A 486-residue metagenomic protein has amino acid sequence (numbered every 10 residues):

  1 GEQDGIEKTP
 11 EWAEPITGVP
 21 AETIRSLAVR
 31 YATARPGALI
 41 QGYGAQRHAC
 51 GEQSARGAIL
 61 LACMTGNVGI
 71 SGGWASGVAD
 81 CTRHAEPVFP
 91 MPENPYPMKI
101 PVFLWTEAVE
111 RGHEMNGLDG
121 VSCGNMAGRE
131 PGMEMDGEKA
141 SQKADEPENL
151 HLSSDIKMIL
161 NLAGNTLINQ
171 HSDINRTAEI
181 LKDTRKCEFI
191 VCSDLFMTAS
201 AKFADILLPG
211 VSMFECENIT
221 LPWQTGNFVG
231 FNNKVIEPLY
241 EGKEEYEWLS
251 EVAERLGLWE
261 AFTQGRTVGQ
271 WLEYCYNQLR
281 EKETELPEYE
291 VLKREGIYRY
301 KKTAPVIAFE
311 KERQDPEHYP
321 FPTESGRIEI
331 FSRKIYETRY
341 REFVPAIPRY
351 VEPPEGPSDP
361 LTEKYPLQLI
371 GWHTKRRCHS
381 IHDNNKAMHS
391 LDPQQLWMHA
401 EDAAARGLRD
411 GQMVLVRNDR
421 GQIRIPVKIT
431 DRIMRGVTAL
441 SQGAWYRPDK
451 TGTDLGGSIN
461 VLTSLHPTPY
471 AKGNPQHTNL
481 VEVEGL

Functional and structural regions predicted by a protein language model:
G1-A34: Long, well-ordered, tryptophan-enriched scaffold segments
I6-E11, I40-A45, L162, F228-E237: Flexible glycine/proline-enriched surface loops and loop-helix/loop-strand junctions
W12-I16, G42-A49, C81-R83, N165-L167: Conserved short loop/turn motifs at secondary-structure junctions
A38, G69-S76, A261-V268: Flexible, glycine/charged-enriched surface loops at secondary-structure junctions
C63-F203, S212-N218, Y300-R406: Extended redox/cofactor-interaction regions of prokaryotic respiratory oxidoreductases
E179, R185-F189, L195-T198, G230-E254 (+2 more regions): Phosphate/diphosphate-binding loops
S193, V211-E241, R435-V437: Catalytic or ion-translocation cores adjacent to nucleophile or general acid/base/metal-coordination motifs in diverse
E245-E295, S380-H382, K386-W397, E401-L486: Long, contiguous, secondary-structure-rich segments that constitute the structural scaffold of globular domains
